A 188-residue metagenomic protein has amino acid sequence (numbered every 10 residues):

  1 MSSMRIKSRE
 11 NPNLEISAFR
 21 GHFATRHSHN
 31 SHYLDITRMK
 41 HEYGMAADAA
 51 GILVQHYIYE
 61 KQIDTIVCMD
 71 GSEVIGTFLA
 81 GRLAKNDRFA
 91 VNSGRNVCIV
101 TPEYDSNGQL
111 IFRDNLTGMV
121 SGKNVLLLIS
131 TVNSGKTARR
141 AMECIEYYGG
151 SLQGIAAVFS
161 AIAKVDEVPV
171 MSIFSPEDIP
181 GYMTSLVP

Functional and structural regions predicted by a protein language model:
M1-Q62: Active-site-facing substrate-recognition patch
S2-N11, M142-P188: PRPP-dependent phosphoribosyltransferase catalytic core
H41, G71-S72, N133, I162: Glycine-/small-residue-rich active-site loops that bind phosphorylated ligands and cofactors
Q55, G81, K85, E143 (+1 more regions): Short, well-ordered alpha-helices that flank and scaffold nucleotide-derived cofactor binding pockets
Q62-G71: Short glycine-rich phosphate-binding loop at a beta-alpha junction
D64, K123, Q153: Conserved acidic residues
E73-L126, S134-R139: Short, glycine/charge-rich flexible loops or terminal/linker lids adjacent to PRPP-binding catalytic cores
